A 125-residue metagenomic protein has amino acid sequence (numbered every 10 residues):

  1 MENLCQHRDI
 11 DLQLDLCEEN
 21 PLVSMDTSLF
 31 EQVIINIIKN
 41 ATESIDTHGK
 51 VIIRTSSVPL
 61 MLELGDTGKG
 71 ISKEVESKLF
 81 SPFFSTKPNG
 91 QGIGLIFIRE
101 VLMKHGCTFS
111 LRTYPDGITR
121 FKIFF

Functional and structural regions predicted by a protein language model:
Q6, D11-P21, V58: Conserved catalytic submotifs in the C-terminal HATPase_c
L22-M25, T86: Conserved micro-motifs of the catalytic ATP-binding
F30-E31: A residue-level detector for a conserved hydrophobic packing site within the catalytic ATP-binding domain
H48-L60: Short beta-strand/loop element within the Bergerat-fold HATPase_c
D66: Acidic ATP/Mg2+-coordinating residue in the GHKL
I71-F83: Short conserved segment of the HATPase_c
I98, L102-M103: Detector for a conserved hydrophobic position within an alpha-helical segment of the HATPase_c
